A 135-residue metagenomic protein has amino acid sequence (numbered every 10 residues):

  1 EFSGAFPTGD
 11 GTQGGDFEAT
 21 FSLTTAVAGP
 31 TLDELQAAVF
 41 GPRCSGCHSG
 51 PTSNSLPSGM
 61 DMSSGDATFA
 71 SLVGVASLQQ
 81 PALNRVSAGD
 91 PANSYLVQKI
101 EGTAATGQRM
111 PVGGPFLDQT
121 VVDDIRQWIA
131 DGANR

Functional and structural regions predicted by a protein language model:
E1-F6, P51-S53, N134-R135: Surface-exposed helix-capping loop/turn segments at secondary-structure junctions
E1-G29, D124-A130: Acidic, Ser/Thr/Gly/Pro-rich low-complexity segments and short DxT(G/T)-type signature motifs
V27-A28, G50, Q119, D131-R135: Flexible coil segments in periplasmic/lumen-exposed cytochrome c-class electron-transfer proteins
D33-D123: Solvent-exposed helix-loop boundary motif
G113, Q127-I129, N134: General N-terminal targeting signals
